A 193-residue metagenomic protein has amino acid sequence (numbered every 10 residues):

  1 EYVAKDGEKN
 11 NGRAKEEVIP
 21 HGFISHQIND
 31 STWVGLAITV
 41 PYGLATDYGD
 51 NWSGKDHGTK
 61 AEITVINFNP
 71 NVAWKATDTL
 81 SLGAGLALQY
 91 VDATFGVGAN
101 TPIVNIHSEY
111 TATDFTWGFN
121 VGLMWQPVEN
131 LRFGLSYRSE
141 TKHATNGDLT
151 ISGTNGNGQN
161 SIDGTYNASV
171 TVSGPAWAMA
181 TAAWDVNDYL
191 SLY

Functional and structural regions predicted by a protein language model:
Y2-N11, E16-Y193: Outer-membrane beta-barrel porins/channels
